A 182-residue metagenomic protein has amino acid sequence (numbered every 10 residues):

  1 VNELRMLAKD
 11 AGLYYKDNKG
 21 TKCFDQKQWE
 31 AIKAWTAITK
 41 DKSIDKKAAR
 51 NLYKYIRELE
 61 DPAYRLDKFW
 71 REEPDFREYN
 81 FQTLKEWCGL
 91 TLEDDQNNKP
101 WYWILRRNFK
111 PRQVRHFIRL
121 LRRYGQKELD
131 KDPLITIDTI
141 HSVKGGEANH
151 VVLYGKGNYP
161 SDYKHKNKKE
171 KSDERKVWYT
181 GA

Functional and structural regions predicted by a protein language model:
V1-A182: The feature marks helicase ATPase cores and/or their adjacent C-terminal helical subdomains in SF1/SF2/AAA+ helicases
